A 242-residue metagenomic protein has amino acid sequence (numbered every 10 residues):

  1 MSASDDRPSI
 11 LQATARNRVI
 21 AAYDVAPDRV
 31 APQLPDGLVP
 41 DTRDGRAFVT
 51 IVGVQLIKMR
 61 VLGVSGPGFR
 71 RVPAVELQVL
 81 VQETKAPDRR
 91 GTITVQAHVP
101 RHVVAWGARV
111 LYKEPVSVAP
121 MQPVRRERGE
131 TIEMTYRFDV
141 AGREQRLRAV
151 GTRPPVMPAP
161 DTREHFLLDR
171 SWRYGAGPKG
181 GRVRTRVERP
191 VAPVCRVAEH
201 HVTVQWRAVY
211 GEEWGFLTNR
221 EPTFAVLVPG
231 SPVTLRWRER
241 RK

Functional and structural regions predicted by a protein language model:
M1-L62, P190-K242: Hydrophobic, proline/glycine-rich low-complexity stretches
S9-R18, A22, R43, F48 (+5 more regions): Generic detector of bulky aromatic hydrophobic side chains
V19, Y23, A31, P35 (+3 more regions): Hydrophobic/basic alpha-helical segments enriched in Actinobacteria
A31, R46, V54-L56, V64-P67 (+2 more regions): Generic preference for flexible, low-structure residues
D44, V52, S65, R90 (+2 more regions): Feature targets compositionally biased, intrinsically disordered low-complexity regions with long contiguous runs
R60-A141: Aromatic- and glycine-enriched beta-alpha-beta binding-site module
E114-K242: Interaction-surface and assembly-scaffold signal
